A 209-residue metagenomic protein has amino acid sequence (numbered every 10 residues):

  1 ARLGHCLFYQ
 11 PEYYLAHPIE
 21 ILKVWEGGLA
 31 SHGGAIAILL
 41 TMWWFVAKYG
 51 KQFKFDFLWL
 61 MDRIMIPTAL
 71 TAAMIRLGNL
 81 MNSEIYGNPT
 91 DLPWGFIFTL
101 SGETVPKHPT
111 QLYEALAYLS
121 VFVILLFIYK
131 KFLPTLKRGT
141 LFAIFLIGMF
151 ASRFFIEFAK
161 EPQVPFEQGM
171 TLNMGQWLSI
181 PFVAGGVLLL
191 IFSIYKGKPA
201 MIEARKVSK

Functional and structural regions predicted by a protein language model:
R2-K209: Hydrophobic, membrane-interfacing alpha helices
